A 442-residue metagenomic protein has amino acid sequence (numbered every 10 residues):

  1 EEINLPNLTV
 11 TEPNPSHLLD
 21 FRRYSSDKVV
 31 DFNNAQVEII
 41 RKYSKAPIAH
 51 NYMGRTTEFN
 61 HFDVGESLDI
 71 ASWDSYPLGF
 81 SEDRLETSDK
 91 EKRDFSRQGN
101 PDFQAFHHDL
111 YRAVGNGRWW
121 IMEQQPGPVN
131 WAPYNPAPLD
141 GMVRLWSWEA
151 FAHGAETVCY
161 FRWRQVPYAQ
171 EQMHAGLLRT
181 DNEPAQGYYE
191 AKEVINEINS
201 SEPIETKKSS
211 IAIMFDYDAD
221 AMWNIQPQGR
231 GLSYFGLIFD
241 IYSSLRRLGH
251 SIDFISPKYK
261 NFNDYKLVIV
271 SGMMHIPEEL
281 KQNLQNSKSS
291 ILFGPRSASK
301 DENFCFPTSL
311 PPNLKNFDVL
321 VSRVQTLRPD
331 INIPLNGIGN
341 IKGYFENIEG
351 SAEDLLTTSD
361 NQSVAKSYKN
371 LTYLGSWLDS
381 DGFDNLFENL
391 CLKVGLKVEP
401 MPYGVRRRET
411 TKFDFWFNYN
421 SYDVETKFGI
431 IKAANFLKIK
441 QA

Functional and structural regions predicted by a protein language model:
E1-S26, K207-Y217: Active-site groove signature of glycoside hydrolases
L18-I40, H107, W146, A191-I198 (+2 more regions): Alpha-helical packing segments of well-folded alpha/beta enzyme cores
L19-N60, R118-P128, Y160, T206-K207 (+2 more regions): Aromatic-lined carbohydrate-recognition surfaces of secreted/lumenal glycan-active proteins
F32-S44, I213, Y217-S251, I341-Y344: Short, charged N-terminal beta->alpha structural module
A49-F235, V321-N336, L356-T357: Hydrophobic targeting/anchoring helices
G54-T56, Y76-G79, Q125-V129, R164-V166 (+7 more regions): Short, solvent-exposed loop/turn segments at secondary-structure junctions
P138-L139, G272-A442: A conserved amphipathic helix/loop scaffold that creates a polar/acidic microenvironment used either to coordinate
L232-C305: Helical hinge/lid and interdomain linker segments adjacent to catalytic or ligand-binding clefts that mediate domain
